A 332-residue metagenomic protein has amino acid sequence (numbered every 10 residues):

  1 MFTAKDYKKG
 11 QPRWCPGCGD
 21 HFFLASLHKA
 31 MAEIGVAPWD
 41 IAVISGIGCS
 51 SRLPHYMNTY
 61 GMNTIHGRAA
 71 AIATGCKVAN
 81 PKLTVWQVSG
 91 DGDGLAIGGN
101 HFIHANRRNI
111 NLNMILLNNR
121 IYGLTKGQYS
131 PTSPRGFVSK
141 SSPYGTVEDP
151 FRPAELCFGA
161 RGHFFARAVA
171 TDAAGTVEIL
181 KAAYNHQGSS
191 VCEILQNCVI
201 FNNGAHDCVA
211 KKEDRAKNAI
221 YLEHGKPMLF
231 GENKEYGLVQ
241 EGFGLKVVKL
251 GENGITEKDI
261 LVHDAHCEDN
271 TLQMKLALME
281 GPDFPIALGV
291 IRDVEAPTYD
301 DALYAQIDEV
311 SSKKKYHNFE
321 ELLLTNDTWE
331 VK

Functional and structural regions predicted by a protein language model:
A4-I65: Active-site diphosphate/adenylate-binding microenvironment
K9-G10, I200-K332: Flexible, low-complexity linker and terminal segments
I44-G46, V88-S89, N113-N118, E193-L195 (+1 more regions): Short beta-strand segments
I47-C49, N119-I121, D172, L195-I200 (+1 more regions): Glycine-rich beta-alpha junction loops
C49-G123: Thiamine diphosphate
L53-M57, I97-H101, R107, L124-S130 (+3 more regions): Short acidic, glycine/serine/threonine-rich loops at helix termini
S130-A183: Conserved thiamine diphosphate
F164-Y221: ATP/pyrophosphate-binding catalytic subdomain of soluble kinases
